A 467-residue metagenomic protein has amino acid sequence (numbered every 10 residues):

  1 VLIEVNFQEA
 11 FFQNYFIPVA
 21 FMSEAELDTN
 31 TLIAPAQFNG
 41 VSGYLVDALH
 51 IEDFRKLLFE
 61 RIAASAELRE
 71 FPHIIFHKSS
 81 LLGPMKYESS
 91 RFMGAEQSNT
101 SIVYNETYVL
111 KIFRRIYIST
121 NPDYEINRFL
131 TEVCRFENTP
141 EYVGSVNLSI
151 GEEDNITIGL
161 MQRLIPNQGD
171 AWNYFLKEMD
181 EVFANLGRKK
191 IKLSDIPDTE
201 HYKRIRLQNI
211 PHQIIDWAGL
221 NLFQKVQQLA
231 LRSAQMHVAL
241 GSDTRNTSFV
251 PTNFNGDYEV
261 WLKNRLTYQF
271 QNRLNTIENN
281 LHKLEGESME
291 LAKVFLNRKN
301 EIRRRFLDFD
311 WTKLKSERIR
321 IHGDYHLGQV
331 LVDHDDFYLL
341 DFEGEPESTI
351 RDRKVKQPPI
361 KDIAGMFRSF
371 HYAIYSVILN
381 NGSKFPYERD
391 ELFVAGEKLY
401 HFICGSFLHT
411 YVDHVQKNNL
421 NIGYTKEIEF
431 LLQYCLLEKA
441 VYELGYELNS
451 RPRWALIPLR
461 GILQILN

Functional and structural regions predicted by a protein language model:
E4-N279, L327-Q329, D333-N418, Y424-T425: Conserved ATP-binding subdomain of kinase catalytic cores across diverse folds
S80-E88, R273-I319: An alpha-helical support segment within catalytic cores of ATP-dependent transferases
S248-T267, M289-A292, L296, I422-L436 (+1 more regions): Charge-rich, acidic-biased intrinsically disordered regions
E301-R305, L420, T425-K426: Short, motif-level signal for alpha-helix interfacial/capping segments enriched in acidic residues and aromatics/proline
D324: Conserved catalytic-loop position in the HRD/HxD motif
V394-L420, F430-N467: ATP/Mg2+ or Mg2+-diphosphate-binding catalytic cores that bind nucleotide phosphates or diphosphates via glycine-rich
